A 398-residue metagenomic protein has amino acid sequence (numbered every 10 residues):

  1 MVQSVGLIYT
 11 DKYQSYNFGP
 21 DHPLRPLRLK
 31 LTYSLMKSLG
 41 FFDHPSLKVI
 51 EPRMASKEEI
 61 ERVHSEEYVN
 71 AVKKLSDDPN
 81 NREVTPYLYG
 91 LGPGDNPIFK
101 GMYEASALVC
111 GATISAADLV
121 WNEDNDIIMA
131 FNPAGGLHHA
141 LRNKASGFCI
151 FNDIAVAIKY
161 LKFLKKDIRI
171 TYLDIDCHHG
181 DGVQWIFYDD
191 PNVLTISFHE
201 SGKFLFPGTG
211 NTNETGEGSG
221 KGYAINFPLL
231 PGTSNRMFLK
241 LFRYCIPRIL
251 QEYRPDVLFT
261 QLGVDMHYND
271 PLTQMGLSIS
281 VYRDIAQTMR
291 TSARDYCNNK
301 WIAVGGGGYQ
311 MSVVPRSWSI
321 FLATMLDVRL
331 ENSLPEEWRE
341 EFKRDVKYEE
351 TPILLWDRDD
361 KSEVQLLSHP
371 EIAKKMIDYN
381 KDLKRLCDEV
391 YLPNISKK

Functional and structural regions predicted by a protein language model:
M1-E67: N-terminal low-complexity, Ser/Thr- and acidic-residue-enriched intrinsically disordered segments
M1-I8, Q14, A71-K398: A general "terminal functional-core" signal
